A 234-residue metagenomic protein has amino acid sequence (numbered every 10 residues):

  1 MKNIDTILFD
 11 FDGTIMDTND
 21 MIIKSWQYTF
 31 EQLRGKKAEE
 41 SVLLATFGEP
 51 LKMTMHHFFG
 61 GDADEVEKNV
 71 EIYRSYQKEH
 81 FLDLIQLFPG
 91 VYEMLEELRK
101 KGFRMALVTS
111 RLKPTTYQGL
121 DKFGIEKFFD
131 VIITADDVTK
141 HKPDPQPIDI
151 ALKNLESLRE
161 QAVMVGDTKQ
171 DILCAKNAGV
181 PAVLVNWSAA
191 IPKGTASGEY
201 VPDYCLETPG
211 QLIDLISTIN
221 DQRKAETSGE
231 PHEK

Functional and structural regions predicted by a protein language model:
M1-D5, R99, K113, Y117-K234: Asp-based, Mg2+/Mn2+-dependent phosphohydrolase catalytic module
K2-Y92, E97: N-terminal helical cap/lid subdomain that shapes the substrate entry/recognition surface in HAD-like hydrolases
D10, T14, T109, D167: Conserved G/P- and acidic residue-centered "switch" motifs that form tight phosphate/ATP-binding loops in soluble
D17, L107-T109, L184: Hydrophobic residues in well-ordered beta-strands that form the structural core
T46, P50, Q86-G90, R111 (+3 more regions): Short beta->alpha linker loops
H56, K78-L82, F103, T134-D137 (+1 more regions): A broad detector of the eukaryotic-type serine/threonine protein kinase catalytic domain
E79-L107, K113-Y117, P145: Short, acidic loop-to-helix structural element flanking the phosphoryl-transfer center in phosphate-processing enzymes
